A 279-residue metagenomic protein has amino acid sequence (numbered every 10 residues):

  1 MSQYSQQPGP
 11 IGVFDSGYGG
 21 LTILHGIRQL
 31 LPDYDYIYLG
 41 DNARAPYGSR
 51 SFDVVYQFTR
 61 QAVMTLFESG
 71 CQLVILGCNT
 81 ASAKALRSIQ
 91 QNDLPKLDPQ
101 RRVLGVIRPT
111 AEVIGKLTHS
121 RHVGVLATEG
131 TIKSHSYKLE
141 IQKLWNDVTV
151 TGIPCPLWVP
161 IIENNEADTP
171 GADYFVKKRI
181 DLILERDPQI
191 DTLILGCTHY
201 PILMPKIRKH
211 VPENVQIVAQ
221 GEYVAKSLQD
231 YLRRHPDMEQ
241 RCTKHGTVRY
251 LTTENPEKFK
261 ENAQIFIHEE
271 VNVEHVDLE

Functional and structural regions predicted by a protein language model:
M1-E279: Non-catalytic structural scaffold of enzyme domains
